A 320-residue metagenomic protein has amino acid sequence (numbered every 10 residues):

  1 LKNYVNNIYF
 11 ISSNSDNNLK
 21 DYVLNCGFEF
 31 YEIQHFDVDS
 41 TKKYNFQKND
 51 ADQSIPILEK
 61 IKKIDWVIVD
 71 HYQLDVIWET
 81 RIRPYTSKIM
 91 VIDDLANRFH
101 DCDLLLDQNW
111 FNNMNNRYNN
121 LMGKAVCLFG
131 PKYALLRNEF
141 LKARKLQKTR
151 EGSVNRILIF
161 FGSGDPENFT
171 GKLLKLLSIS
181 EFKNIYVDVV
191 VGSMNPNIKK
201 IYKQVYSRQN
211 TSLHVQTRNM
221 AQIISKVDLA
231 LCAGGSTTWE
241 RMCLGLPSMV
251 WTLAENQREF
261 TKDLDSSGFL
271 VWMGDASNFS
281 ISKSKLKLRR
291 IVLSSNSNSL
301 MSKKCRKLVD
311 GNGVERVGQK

Functional and structural regions predicted by a protein language model:
N6-D52, P56, G274-S277: Conserved nucleotide-sugar phosphate-binding/catalytic loop shared by glycosyltransferases and other
I55-Q73, M90: Short N-terminal targeting/anchoring amphipathic segment
D101-N168, I198: A nucleotide-sugar donor-handling region in carbohydrate enzymes
R144-K145, E151-V227: Donor-nucleotide binding loops and adjacent catalytic segments primarily of GT-B fold Leloir glycosyltransferases
R218-F260: A donor-sugar binding/catalytic signature common to diverse glycosyltransferases and related nucleotide-sugar
N256-L288: Change "using UDP/GDP/dTDP sugars" to "using nucleotide sugars
R290, S297-G311: A short, well-ordered alpha-helix in the C-terminal region of glycosyltransferases
D310-K320: C-terminal alpha-helical cap of glycosyltransferases
